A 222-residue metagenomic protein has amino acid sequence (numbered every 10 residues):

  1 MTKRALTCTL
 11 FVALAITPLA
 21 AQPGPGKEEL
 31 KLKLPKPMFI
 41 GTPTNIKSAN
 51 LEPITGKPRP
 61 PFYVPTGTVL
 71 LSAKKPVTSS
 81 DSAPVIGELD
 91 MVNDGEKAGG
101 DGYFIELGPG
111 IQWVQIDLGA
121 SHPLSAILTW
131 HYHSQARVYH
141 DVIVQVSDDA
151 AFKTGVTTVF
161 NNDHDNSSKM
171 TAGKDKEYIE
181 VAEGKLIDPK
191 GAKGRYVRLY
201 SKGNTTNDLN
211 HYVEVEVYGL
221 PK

Functional and structural regions predicted by a protein language model:
M1-T9: Bacterial N-terminal signal peptides that target proteins for export
C8-T17: Bacterial N-terminal signal peptides
Q22-P43, S80-S82, I105-W113, H122 (+1 more regions): Trp- and acidic/polar-enriched beta-sheet ligand-binding modules for extracellular glycan and matrix recognition
T55-T66: A short, compositionally biased domain-edge/stem linker segment
V64-E96: Predominantly extracellular/luminal regions of secreted and cell-surface proteins, especially disulfide-bonded
L124-A126: Contiguous beta-strand segments within globular domains
